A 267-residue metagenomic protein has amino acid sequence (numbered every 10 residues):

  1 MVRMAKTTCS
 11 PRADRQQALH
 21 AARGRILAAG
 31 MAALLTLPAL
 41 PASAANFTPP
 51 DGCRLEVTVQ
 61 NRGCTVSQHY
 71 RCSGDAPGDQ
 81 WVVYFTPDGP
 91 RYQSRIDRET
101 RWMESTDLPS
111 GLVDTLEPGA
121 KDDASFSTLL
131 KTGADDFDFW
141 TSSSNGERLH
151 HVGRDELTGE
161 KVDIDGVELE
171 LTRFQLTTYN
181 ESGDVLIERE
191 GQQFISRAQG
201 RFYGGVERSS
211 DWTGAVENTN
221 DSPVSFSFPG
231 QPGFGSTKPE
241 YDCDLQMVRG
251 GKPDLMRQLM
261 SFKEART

Functional and structural regions predicted by a protein language model:
A5-G30: Bacterial N-terminal signal peptides that target proteins for export
A28-P38: Bacterial N-terminal signal peptides
A42-V82, S125-K131, D135-S142, Q258-T267: N-terminal cleavable signal peptides for secretion/export
G63-C64, F85-I96, W102, D114 (+3 more regions): Short, surface-exposed beta-strand/loop "edge" segments at domain boundaries and coil↔beta transitions
S67, R91-Q93, L149-E156, L171 (+1 more regions): Short, surface-exposed coil-to-beta transition loops
G74-G133: An acidic-aromatic
F126-S182: Extended beta-strand-rich segments in extracellular/periplasmic secretory proteins, especially within noncatalytic
V167-D254, S261: Extended soluble regions of mature proteins
